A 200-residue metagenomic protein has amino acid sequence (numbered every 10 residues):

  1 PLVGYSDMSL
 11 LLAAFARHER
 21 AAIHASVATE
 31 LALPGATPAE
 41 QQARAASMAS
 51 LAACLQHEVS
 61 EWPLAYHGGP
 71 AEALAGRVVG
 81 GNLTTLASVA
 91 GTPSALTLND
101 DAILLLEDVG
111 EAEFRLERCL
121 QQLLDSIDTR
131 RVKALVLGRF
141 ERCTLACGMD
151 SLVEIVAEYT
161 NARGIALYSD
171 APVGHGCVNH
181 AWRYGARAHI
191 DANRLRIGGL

Functional and structural regions predicted by a protein language model:
P1, R20-A22, G76-R77, A102-L104 (+3 more regions): Structural motif
P1-V27, R163-A166: Short, acidic/small-residue loops that bind anionic groups at enzyme active sites
D7, L86, L135, G185-A188: Buried hydrophobic positions in well-ordered alpha/beta secondary-structure cores of metabolic enzymes
F15, A71, V78, L96-L98 (+3 more regions): Solvent-exposed alpha-helices and their adjacent loops that cap or buttress functional pockets in soluble metabolic
R20-A87: Conserved anion/nucleotide-ligand pocket segment
A73-V109: Conserved beta-alpha junction segments in alpha/beta enzyme cores
S94-S151: Internal helical hairpin/lid segments
L137-L200: ATP/nucleoside-binding phosphotransfer catalytic cores, i.e., glycine-rich phosphate-binding loops
